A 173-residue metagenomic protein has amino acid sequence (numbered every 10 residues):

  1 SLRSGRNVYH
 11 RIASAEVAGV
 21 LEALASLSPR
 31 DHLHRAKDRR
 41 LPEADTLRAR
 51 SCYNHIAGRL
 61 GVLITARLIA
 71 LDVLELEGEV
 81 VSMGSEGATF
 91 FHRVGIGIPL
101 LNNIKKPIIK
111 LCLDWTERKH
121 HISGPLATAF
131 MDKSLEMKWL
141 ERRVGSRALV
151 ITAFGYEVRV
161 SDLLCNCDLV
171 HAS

Functional and structural regions predicted by a protein language model:
L2-S28, M83, G87, G155: Basic, amphipathic "hinge/linker" alpha-helix immediately C-terminal to the N-terminal HTH DNA-binding motif
V8, V81, R147-L149: Hydrophobic residues embedded in beta-strands of well-ordered beta-sheets
A18-L76, V94-A129, K133-V144, N166-S173: Amphipathic alpha-helical dimerization/coiled-coil segments that flank or bridge DNA-binding/regulatory modules
D72, L76-E86: A contiguous pocket-lining binding segment that forms or flanks enzyme active sites
G84, G124, T152: Residue-level signal for threonine
V158-D162: Short, compositionally biased segments
